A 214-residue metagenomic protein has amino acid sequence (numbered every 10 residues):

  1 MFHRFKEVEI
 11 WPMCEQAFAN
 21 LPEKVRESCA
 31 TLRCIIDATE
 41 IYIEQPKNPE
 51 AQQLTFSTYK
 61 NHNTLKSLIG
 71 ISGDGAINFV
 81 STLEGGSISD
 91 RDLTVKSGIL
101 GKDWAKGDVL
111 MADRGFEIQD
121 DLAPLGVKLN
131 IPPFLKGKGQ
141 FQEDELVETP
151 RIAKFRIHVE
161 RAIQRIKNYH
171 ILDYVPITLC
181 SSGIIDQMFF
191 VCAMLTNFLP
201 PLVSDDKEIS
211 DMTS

Functional and structural regions predicted by a protein language model:
F2-S214: Short, well-ordered secondary-structure "scaffold" segments embedded in the functional core of diverse domains
